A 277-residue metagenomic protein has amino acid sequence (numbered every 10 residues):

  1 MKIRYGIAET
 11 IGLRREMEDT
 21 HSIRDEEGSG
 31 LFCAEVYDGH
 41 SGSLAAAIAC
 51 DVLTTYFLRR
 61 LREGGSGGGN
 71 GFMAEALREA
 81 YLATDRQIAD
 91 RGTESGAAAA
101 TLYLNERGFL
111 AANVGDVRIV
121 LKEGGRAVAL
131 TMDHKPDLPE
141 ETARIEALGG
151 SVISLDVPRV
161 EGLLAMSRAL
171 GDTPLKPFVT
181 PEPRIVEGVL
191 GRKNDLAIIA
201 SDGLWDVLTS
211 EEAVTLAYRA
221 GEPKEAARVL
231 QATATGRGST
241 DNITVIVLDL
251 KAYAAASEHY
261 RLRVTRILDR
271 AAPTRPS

Functional and structural regions predicted by a protein language model:
M1-S277: PP2C/PPM-type serine/threonine phosphatase catalytic domain
